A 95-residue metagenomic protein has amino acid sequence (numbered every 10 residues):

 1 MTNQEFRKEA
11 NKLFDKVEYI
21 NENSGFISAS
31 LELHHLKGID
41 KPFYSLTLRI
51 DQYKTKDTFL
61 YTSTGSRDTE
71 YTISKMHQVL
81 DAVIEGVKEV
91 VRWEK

Functional and structural regions predicted by a protein language model:
M1-H34: Negatively charged, low-complexity tracts enriched in Asp/Glu with abundant Ser/Thr
F6-K16, T72-E89: Charge-rich, solvent-exposed alpha-helical interaction surfaces
K37-Q78: Intrinsically disordered, low-complexity regulatory segments enriched in Ser/Thr/Pro and charged residues
V91-K95: Short acidic DE-rich linear segments
